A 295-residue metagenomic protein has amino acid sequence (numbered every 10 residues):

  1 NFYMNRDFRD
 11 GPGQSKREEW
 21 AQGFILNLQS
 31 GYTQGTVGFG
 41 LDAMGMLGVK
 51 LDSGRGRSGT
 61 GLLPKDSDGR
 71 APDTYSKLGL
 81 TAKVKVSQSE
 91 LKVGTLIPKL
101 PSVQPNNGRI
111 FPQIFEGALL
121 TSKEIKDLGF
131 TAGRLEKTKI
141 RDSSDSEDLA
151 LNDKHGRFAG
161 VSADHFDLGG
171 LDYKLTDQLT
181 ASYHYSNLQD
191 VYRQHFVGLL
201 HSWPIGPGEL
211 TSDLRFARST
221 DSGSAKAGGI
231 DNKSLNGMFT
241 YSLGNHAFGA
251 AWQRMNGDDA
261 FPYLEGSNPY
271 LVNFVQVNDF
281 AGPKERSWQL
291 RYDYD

Functional and structural regions predicted by a protein language model:
N1-P98, D293-D295: Beta-barrel outer-membrane channel/assembly domains of diderm bacteria
F2-F8, A43-V49, V86-Q88, T95-P101 (+7 more regions): Transmembrane beta-strands of outer-membrane beta-barrel pores
Y3-F8, T60, T95-L100, K174-T180 (+2 more regions): Flexible, solvent-exposed coil segments and beta strand-coil junctions, predominantly the extracellular/periplasmic
D10-K16, D66-G69, V191-D295: Outer-membrane beta-barrel pore domains
K16, G56-G61, I110-P112, E147-D153 (+3 more regions): Flexible, surface-exposed loop regions and adjacent strand-edge segments of Gram-negative outer-membrane beta-barrel
K16-F24, T74-L78, P112-E116, A163-D167 (+3 more regions): Residues that define the transmembrane beta-barrel architecture of outer-membrane proteins
F24-S30, L80-V84, A118-S122, G169-Y173 (+4 more regions): Residues on the lipid-exposed face of transmembrane beta-strands in outer-membrane beta-barrel proteins
G35-F39, Q88-K92, D127-T131, K139 (+5 more regions): Repeated loop/turn-to-beta-strand initiation elements of outer-membrane beta-barrel proteins
